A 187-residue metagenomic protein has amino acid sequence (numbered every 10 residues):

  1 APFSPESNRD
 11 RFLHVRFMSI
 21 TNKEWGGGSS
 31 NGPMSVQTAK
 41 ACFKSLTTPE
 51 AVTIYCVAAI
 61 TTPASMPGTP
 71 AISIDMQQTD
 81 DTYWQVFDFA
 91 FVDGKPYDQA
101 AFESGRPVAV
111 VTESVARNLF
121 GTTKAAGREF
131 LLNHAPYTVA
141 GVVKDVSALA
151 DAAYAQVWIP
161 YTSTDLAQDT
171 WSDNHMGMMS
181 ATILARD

Functional and structural regions predicted by a protein language model:
A1-I20: Alpha-helical transmembrane segments
P2, F43-E50, N133, L184-D187: A short, structured loop/turn motif at beta-sheet edges
N8-F12, T47, T69-A71, T79 (+3 more regions): Extracytoplasmic
H14, T53, E129-L131: Residues embedded in well-ordered beta-strands within globular domains across many folds
N22-K23, G28-S30, M66-P70, V142-V146 (+1 more regions): Structural beta->alpha junctions
G32-P96: Short amphipathic beta-strand/extended segments in non-transmembrane regions
Q77, D81-Y97, P107-D187: Mid-to-C-terminal secondary-structure elements that act as membrane-proximal/extracytoplasmic interface segments
